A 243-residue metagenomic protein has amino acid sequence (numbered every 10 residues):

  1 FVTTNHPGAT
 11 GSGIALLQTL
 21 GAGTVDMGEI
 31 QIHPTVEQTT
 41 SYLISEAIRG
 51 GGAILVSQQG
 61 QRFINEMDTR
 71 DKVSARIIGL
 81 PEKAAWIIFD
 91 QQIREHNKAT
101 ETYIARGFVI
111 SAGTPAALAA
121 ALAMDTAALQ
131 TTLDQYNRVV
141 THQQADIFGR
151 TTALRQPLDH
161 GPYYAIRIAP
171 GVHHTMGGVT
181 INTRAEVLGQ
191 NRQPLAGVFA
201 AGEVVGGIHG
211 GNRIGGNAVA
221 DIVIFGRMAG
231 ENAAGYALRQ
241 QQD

Functional and structural regions predicted by a protein language model:
F1-L16, I166, L195, V205-A237: A conserved FAD-binding loop/helix module that cradles the flavin
T4-P7, L43-E46, I78, I168-G171 (+1 more regions): Short Gly/Pro-enriched turn/cap motifs at secondary-structure boundaries
I14-A128: An anion/pyrophosphate-binding glycine-rich loop and adjacent beta-alpha core in soluble alpha-beta enzymes
Q31-I32, L133, Q240: Conserved beta-strand edge residues that scaffold enzyme active sites
I32-E37, D71-S74, P170-M176, V204-V219: Glycine-rich phosphate/pyrophosphate-binding beta-alpha loops
Q58-Q59, T183, Q190, I224: Short, ordered coil/turn segments that flank beta-strands lining enzyme active or ligand-binding pockets
R62-F63, V187, M228: Hydrophobic "anchor" residues
A128-N212: A glycine-rich dinucleotide-binding beta-alpha-beta segment and adjacent secondary-structure elements that constitute
